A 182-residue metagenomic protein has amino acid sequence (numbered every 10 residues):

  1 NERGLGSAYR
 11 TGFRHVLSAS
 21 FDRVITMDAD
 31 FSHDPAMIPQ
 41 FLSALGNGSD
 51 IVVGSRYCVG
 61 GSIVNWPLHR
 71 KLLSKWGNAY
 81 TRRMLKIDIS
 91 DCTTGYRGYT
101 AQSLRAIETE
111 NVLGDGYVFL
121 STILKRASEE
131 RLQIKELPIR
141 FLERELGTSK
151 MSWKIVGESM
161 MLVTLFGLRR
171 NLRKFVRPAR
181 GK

Functional and structural regions predicted by a protein language model:
N1-S18, P35-Y117, R144-M161: Acceptor/aglycone-binding surface of glycosyltransferases and processive sugar-polymer synthases
F21, S49, L132: Short phosphate-binding/catalytic loops that engage adenosine nucleotides
F21-S32: Short beta-strand-to-loop acidic/aromatic patch adjacent to the donor-nucleotide binding site
T26, G54, L137: Short beta-strand and adjacent tight-turn residues that come in two discontinuous sequence segments and form the edges
A29, G95, R140: Residue-level "edge-of-site" marker
F31, Q40, S121-T122: An aromatic- and histidine-rich active-site surface loop
F31, R56, I139: Active-site loop/turn elements of alpha/beta-hydrolase fold enzymes, especially the short glycine-/histidine-rich
E110-K182: Hydrophobic helical membrane-anchoring modules
